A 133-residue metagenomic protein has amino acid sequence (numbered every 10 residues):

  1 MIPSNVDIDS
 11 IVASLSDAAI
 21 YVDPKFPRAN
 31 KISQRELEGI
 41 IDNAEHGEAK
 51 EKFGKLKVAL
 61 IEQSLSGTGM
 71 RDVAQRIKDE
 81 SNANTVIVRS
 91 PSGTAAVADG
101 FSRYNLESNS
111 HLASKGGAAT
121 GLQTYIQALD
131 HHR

Functional and structural regions predicted by a protein language model:
M1-A83, G93-R133: A structural boundary signal for the start of the first folded domain, especially the loop/turn and N-capping region
V88-S90: Short hydrophobic alpha-helical segments used for membrane anchoring or interfacial signaling
